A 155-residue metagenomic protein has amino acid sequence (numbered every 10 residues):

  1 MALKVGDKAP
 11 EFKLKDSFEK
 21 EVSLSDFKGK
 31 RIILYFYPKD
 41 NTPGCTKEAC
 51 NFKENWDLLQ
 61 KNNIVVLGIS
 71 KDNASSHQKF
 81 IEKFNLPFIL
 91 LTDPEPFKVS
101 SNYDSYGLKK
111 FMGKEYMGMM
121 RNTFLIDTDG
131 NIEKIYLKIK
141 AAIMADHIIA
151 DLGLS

Functional and structural regions predicted by a protein language model:
M1-S155: Chalcogenol-based redox active-site neighborhoods
